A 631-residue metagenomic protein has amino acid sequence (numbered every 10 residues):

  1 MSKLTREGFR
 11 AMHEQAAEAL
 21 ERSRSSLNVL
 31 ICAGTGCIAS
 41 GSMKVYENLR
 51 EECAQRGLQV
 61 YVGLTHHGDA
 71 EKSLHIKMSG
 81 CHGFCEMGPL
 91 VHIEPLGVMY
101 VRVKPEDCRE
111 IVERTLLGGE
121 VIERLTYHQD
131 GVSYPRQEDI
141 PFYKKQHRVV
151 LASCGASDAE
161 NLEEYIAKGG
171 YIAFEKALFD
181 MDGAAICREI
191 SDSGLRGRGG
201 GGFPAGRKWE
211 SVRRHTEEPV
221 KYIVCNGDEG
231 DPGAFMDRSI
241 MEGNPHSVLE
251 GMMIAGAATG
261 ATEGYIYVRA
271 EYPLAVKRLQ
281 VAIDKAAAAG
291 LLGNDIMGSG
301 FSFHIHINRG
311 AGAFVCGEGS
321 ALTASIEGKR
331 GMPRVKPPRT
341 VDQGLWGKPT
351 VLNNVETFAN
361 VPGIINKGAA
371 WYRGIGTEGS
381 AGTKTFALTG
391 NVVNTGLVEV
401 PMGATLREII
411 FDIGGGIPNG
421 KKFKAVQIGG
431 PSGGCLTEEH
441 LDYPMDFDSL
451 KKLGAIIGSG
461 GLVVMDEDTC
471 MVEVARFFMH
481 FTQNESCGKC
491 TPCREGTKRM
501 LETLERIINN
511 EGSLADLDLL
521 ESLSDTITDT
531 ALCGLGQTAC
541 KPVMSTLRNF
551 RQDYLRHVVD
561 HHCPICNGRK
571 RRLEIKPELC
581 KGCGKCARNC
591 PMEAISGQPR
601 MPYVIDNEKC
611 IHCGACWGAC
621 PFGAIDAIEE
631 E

Functional and structural regions predicted by a protein language model:
K3-L27, M43-I76, M87-P89, E94-Y127 (+12 more regions): Ferredoxin-type iron-sulfur electron-transfer modules in oxidoreductases and energy-metabolism complexes
A33-G41, E86, I190-V212, A255 (+4 more regions): Conserved phosphate/anionic-ligand binding catalytic regions in large, soluble enzymes, centered on
C53, G251-M253, M402-P418: Short amphipathic, charge-patterned alpha-helical segments
T126-D192, N353-G368: Flexible inter-domain linker/hinge segments
S157-I172, C225-D237, T340-L345, A387-V392 (+1 more regions): Gly-rich Lys/Arg/Thr-decorated short loops/hinges at beta-loop-alpha junctions or inter-strand turns that position
E175-P219, R373-G374, G379, A387 (+3 more regions): Accessory "access/gating" subregions that flank catalytic or transport cores
V276-M402, G414: Hydrophobic alpha-helical positions that pack around
S380-N394, V400-M402, L406, C566-I611 (+1 more regions): C-terminal accessory/binding modules appended to enzymatic or scaffolding proteins
